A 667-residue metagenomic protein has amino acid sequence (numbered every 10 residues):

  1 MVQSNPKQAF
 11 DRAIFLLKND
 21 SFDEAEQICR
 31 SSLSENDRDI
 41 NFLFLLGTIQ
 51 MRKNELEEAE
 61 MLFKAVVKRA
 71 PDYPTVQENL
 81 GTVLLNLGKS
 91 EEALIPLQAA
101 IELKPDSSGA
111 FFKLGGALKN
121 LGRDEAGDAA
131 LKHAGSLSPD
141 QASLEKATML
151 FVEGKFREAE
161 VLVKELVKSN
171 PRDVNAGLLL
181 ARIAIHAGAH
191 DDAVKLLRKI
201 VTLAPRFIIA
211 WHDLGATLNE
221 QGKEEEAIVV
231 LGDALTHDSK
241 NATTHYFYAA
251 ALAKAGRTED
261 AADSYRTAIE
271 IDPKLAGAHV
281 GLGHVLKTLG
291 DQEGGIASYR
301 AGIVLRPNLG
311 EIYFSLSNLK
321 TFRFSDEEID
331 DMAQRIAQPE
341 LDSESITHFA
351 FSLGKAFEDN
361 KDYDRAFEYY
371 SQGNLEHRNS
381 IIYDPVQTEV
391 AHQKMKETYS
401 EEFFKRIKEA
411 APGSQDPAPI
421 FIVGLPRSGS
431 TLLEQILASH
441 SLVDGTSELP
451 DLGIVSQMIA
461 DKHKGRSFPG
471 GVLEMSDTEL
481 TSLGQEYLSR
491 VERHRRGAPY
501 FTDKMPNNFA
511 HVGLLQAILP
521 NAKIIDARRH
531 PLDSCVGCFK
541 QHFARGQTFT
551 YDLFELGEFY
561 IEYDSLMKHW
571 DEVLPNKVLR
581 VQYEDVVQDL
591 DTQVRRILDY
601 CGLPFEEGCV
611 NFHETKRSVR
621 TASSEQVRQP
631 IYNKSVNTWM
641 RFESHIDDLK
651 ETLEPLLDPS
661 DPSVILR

Functional and structural regions predicted by a protein language model:
M1-H494, V664-R667: Alpha-helical solenoid repeat scaffolds of the TPR/TPR-like class and their adjacent stem/linker regions that mediate
G109, L137-A142, N170, N175 (+6 more regions): Short flexible/disordered coil segments
A255, L289, I303, V443-T446 (+3 more regions): PAPS-dependent sulfotransferase catalytic domain
